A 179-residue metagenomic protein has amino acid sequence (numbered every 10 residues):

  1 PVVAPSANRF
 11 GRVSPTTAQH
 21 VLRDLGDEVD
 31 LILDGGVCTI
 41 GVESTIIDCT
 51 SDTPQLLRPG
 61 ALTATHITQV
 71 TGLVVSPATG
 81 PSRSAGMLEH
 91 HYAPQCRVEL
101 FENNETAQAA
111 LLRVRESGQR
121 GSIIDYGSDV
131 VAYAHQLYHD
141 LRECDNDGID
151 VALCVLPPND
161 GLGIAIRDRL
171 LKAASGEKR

Functional and structural regions predicted by a protein language model:
P1-R179: Active-site-adjacent structural elements in enzyme catalytic cores
